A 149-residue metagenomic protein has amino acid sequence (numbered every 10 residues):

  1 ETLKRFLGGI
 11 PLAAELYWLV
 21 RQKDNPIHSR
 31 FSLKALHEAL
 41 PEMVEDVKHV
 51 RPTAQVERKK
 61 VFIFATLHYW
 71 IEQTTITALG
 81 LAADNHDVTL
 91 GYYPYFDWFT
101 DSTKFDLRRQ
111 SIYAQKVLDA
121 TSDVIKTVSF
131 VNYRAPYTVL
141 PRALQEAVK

Functional and structural regions predicted by a protein language model:
E1-E57, A83-K149: Conserved N-terminal ligand/cofactor-binding loop architecture of enzyme catalytic domains
V56-T66: Short hydrophobic beta-strand segments
F64, H68-L90, P94: Histidine-anchored nucleotide/phosphate-binding helix
